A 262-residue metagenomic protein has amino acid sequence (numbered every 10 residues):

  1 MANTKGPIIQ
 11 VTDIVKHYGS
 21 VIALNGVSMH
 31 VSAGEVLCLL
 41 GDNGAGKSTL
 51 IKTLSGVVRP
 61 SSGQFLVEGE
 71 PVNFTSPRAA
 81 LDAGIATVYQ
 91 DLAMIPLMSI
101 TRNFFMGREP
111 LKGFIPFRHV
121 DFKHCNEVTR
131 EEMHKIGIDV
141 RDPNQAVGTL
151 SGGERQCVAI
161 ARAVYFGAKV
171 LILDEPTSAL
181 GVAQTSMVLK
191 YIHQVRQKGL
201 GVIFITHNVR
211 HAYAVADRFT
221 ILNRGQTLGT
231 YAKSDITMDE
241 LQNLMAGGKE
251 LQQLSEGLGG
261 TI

Functional and structural regions predicted by a protein language model:
A2-I262: Glycine-rich phosphate-binding loops of nucleotide-dependent enzymes
